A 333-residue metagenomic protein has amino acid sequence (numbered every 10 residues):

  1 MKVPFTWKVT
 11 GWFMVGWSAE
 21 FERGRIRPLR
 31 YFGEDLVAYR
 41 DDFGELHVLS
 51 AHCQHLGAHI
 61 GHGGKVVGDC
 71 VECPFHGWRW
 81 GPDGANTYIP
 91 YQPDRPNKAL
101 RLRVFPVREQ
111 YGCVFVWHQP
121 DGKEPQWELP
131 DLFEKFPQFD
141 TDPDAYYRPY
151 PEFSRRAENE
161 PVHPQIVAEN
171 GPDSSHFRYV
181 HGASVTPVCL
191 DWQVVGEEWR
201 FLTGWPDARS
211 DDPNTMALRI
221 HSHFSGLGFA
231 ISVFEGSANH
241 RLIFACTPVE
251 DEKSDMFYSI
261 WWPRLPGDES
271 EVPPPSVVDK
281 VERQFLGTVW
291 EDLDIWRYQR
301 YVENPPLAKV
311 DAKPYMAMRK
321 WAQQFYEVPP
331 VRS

Functional and structural regions predicted by a protein language model:
M1, A58-H59, P164: A generic local structural motif
M1-G11: Hydrophobic, proline/glycine-rich low-complexity stretches
F5-T6, P28, P106-R108, C246-P248 (+1 more regions): A general structural signal for short secondary-structure junctions and capping/turn motifs
T6-K8, Y31, L100, E109 (+2 more regions): A generic structural signal for short, non-catalytic loop/turn and secondary-structure boundary residues
V9-S18, S154-V162: Short, exposed beta-strand "edge-strand" segments with a Pro/Gly-rich flavor and a Y/T-containing core
T10-W12, G24, L102, Y111 (+2 more regions): Sequence-level motif detector for i,i+2 pairs with an aromatic at +2
M14-D140: Rieske [2Fe-2S] iron-sulfur-binding domain
E45, W127-S333: C-terminal catalytic domain of Rieske-type non-heme iron oxygenases
